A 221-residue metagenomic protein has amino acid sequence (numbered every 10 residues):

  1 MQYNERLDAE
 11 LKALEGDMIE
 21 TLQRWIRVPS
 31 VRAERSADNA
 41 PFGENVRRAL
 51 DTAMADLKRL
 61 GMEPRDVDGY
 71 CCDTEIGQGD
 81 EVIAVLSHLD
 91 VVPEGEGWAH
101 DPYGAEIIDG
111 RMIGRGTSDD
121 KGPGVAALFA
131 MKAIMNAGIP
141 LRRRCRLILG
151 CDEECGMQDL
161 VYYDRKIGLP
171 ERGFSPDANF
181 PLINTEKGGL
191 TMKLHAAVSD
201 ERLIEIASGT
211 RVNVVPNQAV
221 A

Functional and structural regions predicted by a protein language model:
Q2-L86, V91-E94: N-terminal helical capping/dimerization or prosegment-like subdomains of hydrolases acting on amide or phosphate bonds
Q23, M54, V125-K132, V161-D164 (+2 more regions): Predominant activation on well-ordered alpha-helical scaffold segments within soluble catalytic domains
L50, D120-V125, P216-V220: Short alpha-helical patches at coil-to-helix transitions and adjacent helical residues in well-structured domains
P64, T74, A105-I107, L194: A structural signal for short hydrophobic beta-strand segments in well-ordered beta-sheet cores
R65-V67, G114, L147-L149, F174-P176: General beta-strand structural signal in soluble alpha/beta enzymes
G79-I83, I108-D109, L141-C145, G168-R172 (+2 more regions): Short coil/turn connectors at secondary-structure junctions
V82-L149, C155: Active-site metal-coordination/substrate-binding segment of hydrolases, especially metallo-dependent peptidases
E154, Q158-A221: Midchain, well-structured core segments that form catalytic/ion-binding scaffolds
